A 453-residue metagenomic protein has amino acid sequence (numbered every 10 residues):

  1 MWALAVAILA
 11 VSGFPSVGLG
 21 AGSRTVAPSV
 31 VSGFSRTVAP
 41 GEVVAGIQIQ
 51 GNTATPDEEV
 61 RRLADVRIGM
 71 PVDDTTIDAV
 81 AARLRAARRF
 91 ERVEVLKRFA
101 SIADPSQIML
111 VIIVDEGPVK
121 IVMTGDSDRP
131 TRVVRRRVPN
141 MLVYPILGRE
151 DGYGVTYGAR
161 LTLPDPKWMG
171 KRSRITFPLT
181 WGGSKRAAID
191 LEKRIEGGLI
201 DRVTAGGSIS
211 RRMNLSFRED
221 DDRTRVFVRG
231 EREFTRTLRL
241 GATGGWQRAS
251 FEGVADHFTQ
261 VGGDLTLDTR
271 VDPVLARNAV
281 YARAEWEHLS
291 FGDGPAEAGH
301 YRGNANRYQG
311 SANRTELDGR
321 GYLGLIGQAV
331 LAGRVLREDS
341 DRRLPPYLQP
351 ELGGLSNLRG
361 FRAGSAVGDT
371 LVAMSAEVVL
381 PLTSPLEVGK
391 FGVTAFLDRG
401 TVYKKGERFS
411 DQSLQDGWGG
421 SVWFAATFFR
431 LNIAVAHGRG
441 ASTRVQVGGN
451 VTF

Functional and structural regions predicted by a protein language model:
V26, T37-T204, A255-R277, L355 (+6 more regions): Outer-membrane beta-barrel initiation region
K97, P145-R149, Y157-A159, I175-W181 (+9 more regions): Transmembrane beta-barrel strands of outer-membrane/channel proteins
K120-V122, D151, D165-M169, G183-A187 (+11 more regions): Gram-negative outer-membrane beta-barrel proteins
N140-L147, R160-T162, G170-I195, S210-S216 (+12 more regions): Transmembrane beta-barrel domains of bacterial outer-membrane proteins
P145, T259-R399, Y403-K405, V445-V447 (+1 more regions): C-terminal outer-membrane beta-barrel translocator/porin domains of Gram-negative envelope proteins and their
D151-Y153, L179-G183, I195-G197, F217-D222 (+6 more regions): Replace "Gram-negative outer membrane beta-barrel proteins" with "bacterial and organellar outer membrane beta-barrel
K185-A187, I209-M213, D222-V226, W246-S250 (+7 more regions): Transmembrane beta-barrel architecture of outer-membrane proteins
V203-F234, A242-G253, R337-Q349, V435 (+1 more regions): Outer-membrane beta-barrel translocator/channel fold
